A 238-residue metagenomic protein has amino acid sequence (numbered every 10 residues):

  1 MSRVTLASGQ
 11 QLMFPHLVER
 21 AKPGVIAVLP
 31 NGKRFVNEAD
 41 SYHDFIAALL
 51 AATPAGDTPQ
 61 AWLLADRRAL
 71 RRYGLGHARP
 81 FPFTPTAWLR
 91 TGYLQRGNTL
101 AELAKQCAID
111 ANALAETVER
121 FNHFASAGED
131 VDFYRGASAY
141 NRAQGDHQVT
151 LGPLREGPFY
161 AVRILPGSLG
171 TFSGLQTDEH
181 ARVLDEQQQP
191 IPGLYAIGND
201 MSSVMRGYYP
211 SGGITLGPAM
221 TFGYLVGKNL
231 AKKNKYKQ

Functional and structural regions predicted by a protein language model:
M1-Q238: Residues forming the flavin
